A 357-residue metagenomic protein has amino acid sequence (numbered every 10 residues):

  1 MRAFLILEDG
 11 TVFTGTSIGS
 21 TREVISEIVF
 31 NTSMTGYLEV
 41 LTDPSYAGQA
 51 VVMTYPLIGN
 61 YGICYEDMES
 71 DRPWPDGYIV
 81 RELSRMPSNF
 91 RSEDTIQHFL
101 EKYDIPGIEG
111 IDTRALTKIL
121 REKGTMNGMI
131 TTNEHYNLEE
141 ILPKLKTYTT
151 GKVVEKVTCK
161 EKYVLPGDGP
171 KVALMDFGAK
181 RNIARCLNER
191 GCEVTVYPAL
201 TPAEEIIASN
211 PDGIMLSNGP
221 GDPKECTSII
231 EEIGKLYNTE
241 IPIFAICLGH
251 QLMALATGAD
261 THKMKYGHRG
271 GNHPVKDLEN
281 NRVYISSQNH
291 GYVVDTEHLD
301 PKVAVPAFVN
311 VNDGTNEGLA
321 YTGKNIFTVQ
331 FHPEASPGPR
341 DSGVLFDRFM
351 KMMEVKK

Functional and structural regions predicted by a protein language model:
M1-E204, A208-S209, P223, S336 (+1 more regions): RNA-binding accessory domains that recognize and position tRNA/RNA substrates
P106, K171, P242-F244, D260 (+1 more regions): Proline-centered loop/turn at the N-terminus of a beta-strand
D112, C247, H290, H332: Active-site glycine-centered loops adjacent to acidic/histidine catalytic or metal-binding residues that shape
G167-V172, N280-V283, Y321-I326: Beta-strand-turn-beta hairpins that frame and shape the catalytic cleft of phosphate-ester-processing enzymes
K171-D176, S286-S287, F327-F331: Active-site-proximal beta-strand elements of phosphoester/diester hydrolases
G213, N218-I285, V293-T296, G338-M353: Cysteine-nucleophile active-site neighborhood
R282-G323, K357: Catalytic beta-strand/loop cores that center a nucleophilic Ser/Cys/Thr and support acyl-enzyme chemistry
G318-K356: A glycine-centered loop/beta-turn motif at secondary-structure junctions
